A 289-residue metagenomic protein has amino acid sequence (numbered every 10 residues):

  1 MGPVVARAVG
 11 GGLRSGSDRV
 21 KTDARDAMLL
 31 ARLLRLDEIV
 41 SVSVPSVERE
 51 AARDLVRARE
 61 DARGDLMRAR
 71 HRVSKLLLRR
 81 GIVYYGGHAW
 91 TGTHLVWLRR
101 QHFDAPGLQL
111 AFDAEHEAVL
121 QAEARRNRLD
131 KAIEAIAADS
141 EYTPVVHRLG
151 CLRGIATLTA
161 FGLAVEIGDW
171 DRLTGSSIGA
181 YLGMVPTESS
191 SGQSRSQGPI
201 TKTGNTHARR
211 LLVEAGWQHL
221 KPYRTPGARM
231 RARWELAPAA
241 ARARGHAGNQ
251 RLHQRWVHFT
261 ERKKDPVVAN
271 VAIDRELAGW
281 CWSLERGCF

Functional and structural regions predicted by a protein language model:
M1-F289: A detector of single, family-specific signature residues that are central to catalytic or substrate-handling motifs
